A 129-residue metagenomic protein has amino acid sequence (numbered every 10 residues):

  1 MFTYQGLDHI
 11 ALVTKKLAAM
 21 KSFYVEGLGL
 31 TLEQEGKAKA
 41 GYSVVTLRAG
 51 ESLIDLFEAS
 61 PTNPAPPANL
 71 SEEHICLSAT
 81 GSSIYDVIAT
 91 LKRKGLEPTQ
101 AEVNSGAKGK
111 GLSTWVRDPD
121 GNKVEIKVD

Functional and structural regions predicted by a protein language model:
M1-A18, E72-I75: N-terminal beta-strand motif that seeds the catalytic metal site of vicinal oxygen chelate
T3, E35, I88-D129: Vicinal oxygen chelate
A11-V13, C76-T80, R117, K127: Short hydrophobic/aromatic beta-strand micro-patches that form the beta-sheet surface supporting nucleotide- or nucleic
V13-I54: Core segments of cupin and vicinal oxygen chelate
A19, S82-V87: Short, conserved charged micro-motifs
S43-V45, E73, K110-T114: Short beta-strand micro-motifs in enzyme catalytic cores
D55-F57, E125: Conserved beta-strand in the GNAT
